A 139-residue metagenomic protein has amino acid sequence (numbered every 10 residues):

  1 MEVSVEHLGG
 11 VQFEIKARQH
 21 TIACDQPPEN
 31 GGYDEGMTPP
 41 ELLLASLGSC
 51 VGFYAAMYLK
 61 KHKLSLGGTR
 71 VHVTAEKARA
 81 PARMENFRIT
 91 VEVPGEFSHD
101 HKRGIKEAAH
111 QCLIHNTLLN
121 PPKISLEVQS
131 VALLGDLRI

Functional and structural regions predicted by a protein language model:
M1-A45, A55-I139: Extended beta-strand/beta-hairpin segments
C50-V51: Alpha-helical metal-binding/catalytic segments enriched in His/Glu/Asp
